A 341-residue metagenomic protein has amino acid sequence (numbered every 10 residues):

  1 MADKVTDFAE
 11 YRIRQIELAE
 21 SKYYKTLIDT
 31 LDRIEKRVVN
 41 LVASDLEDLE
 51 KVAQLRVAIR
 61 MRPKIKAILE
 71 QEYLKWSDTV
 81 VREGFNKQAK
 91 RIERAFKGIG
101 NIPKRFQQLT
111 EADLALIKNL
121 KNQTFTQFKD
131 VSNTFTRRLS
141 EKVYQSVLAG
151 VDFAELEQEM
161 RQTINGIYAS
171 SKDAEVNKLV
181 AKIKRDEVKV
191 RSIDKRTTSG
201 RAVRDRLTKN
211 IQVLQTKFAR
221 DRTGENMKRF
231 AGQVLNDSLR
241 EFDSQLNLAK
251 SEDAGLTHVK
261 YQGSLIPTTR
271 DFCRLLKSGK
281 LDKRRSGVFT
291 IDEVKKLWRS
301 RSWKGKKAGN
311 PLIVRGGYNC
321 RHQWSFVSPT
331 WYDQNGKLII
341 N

Functional and structural regions predicted by a protein language model:
M1-R222, S325-N341: N-terminal leader/targeting and assembly helices and adjacent pre-domain segments
R206, N210, D221-I340: Acidic, glycine-rich two-metal-ion catalytic cores of nucleic acid-processing enzymes
